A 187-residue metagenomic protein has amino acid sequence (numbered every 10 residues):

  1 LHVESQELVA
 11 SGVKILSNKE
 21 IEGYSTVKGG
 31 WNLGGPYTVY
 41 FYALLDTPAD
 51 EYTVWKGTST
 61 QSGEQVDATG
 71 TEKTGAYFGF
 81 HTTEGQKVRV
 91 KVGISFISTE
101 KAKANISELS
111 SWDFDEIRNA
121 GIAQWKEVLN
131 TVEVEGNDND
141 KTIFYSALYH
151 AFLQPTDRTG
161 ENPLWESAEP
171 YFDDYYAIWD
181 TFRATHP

Functional and structural regions predicted by a protein language model:
L1-Y175: Beta-sandwich/jelly-roll carbohydrate-recognition scaffolds of carbohydrate-active enzymes
D174-H186: Active-site core of glycosidic bond-cleaving carbohydrate-active enzymes
